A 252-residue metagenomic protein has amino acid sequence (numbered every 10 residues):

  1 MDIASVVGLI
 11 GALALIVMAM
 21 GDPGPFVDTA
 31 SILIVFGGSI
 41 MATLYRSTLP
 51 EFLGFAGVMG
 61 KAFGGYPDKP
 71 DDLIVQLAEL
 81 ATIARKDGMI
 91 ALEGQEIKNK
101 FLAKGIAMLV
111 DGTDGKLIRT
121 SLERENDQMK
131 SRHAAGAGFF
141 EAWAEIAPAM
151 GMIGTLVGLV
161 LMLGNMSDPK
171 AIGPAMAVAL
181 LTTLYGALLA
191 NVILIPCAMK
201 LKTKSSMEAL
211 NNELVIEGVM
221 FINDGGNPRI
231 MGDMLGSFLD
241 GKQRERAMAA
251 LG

Functional and structural regions predicted by a protein language model:
M1-V6: N-terminal membrane topogenic signal
V7-P23, D127-K204: Helix-termination/interfacial motifs at the ends of transmembrane alpha-helices
A14-A137, E208-G252: Large intracellular
